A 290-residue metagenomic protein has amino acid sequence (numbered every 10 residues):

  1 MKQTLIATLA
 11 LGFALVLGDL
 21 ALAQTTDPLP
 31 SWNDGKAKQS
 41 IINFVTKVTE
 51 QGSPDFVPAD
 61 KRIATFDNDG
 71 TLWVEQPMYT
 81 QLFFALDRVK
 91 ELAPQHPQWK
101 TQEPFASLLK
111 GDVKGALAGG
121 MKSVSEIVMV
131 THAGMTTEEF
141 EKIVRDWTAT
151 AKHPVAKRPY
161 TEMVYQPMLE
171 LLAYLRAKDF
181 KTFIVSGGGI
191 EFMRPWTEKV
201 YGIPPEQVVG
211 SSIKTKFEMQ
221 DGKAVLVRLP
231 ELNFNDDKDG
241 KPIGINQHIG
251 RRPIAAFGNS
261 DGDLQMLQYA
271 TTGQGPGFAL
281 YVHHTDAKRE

Functional and structural regions predicted by a protein language model:
M1-L9: Bacterial N-terminal signal peptides that target proteins for export
L5, L20-N68, K90, P94-H96: Non-catalytic pre-domain segments flanking phosphatase-related domains
T8-D19: Bacterial N-terminal signal peptides
L22-W32, K36-I42, T46, K61 (+2 more regions): C-terminal cap/substrate-recognition subdomain and adjoining C-terminal extension of metal-dependent phosphatase-like
E50-G52, W73-E75, F217-E218: Short, solvent-exposed loop/turn elements at domain surfaces
R62-Q76, L267: Asp-based phosphoryl-transfer active-site loop
E75-M78, F83-L86, P195-W196, Y269: Short, solvent-exposed loop/turn and secondary-structure capping segments
M78, F83-E162, Q166: A metal-dependent, Asp-based hydrolase signature
